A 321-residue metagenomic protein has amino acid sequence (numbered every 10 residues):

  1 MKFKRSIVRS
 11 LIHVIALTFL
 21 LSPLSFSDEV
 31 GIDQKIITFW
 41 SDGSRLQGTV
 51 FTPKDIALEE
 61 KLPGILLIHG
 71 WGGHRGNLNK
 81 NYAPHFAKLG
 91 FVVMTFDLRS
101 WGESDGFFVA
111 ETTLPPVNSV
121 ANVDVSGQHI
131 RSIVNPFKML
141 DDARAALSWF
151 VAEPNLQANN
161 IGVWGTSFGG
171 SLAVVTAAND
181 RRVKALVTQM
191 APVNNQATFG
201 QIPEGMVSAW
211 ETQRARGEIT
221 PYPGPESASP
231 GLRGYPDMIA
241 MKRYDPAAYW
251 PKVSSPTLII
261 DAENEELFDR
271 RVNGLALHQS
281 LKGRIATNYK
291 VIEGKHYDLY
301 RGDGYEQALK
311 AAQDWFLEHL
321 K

Functional and structural regions predicted by a protein language model:
F26-E60, G302: N-terminal cap/lid segment of alpha/beta-hydrolase-fold proteins
E60-G70: Short beta-strand element of the alpha/beta-hydrolase
G72-P84, L98, R270-V272: The serine-hydrolase catalytic nucleophile loop
H85-F107, T112-V123: Conserved alpha/beta-hydrolase
L114-P154: Alpha/beta-hydrolase active-site loop
D141-R214: Primarily recognizes the serine-hydrolase "nucleophile elbow" in alpha/beta-hydrolase and SGNH/GDSL folds
G224-G294: Serine-hydrolase catalytic core
G294-E306: Catalytic histidine-centered segment of alpha/beta-hydrolase-like enzymes
